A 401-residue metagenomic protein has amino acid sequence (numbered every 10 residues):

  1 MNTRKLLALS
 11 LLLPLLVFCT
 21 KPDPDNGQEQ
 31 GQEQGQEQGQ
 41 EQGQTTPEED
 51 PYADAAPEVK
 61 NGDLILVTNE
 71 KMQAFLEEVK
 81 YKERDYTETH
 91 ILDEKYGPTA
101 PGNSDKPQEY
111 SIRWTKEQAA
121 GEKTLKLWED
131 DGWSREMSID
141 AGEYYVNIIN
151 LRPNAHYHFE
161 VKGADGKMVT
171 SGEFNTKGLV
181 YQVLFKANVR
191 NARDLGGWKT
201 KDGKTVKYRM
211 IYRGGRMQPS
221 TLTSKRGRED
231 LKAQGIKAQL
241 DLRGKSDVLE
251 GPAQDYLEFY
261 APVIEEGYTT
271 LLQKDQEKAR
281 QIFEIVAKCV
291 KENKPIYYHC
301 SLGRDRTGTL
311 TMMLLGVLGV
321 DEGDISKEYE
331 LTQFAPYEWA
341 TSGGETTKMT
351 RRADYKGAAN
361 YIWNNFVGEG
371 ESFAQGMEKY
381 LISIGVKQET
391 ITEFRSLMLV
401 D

Functional and structural regions predicted by a protein language model:
M1-L7: Bacterial N-terminal signal peptides that target proteins for export
A8-L13: Hydrophobic helical h-region of N-terminal Sec-dependent signal peptides in bacterial secretory/periplasmic proteins
V17-F18: C-terminal motif of bacterial Sec signal peptides marking the signal peptidase cleavage site
P22-E49: Ser/Thr/Gly/Pro-rich low-complexity, disordered linker/stalk segments of secreted and cell-surface proteins
Q42-I296, L310-D401: Cys-dependent protein tyrosine phosphatase-like superfamily
C300: Short cysteine clusters
G303: Substrate/cofactor-recognition hotspot
R306-T307: Ser/Thr-glycine-rich phosphate-binding loops at phosphate-binding pockets of nucleotides, nucleotide cofactors
